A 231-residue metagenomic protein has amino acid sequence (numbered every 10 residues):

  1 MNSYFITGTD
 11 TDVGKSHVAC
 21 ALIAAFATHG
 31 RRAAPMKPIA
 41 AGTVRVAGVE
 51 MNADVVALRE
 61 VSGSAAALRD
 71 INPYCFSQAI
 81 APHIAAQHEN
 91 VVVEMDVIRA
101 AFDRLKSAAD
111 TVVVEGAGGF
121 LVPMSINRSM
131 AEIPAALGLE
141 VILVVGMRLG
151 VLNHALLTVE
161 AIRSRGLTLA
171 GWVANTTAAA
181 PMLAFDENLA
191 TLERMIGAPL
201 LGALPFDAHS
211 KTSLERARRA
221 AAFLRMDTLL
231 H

Functional and structural regions predicted by a protein language model:
S3, H17-V92, D96, A101-R104: N-terminal phosphate/diphosphate-binding loop that engages ATP/GTP or pyrophosphate donors across diverse enzyme folds
I6-T7: Hydrophobic anchor at the beta1->P-loop junction of P-loop NTPases
V13-G14: Conserved glycine(s) of the Walker
N52-V55, A131, D186-A190: Short, surface-exposed alpha-helical segments at coil->helix boundaries
L58, I98, F102-I126: Switch II (G3) loop of P-loop NTPases
S125-R148: Inter-motif core of Ras-like GTPase G domains
E160-H231: C-terminal lobe/tail of nucleotide-utilizing enzymes
